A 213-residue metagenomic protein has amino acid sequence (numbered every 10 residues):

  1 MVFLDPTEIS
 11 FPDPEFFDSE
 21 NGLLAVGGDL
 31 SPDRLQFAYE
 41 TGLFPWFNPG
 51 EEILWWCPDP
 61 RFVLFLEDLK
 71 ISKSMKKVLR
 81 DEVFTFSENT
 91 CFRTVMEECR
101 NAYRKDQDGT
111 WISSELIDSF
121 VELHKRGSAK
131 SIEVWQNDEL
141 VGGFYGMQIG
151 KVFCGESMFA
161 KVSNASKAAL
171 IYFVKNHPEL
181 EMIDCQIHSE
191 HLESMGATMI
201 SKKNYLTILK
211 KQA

Functional and structural regions predicted by a protein language model:
M1-A213: N-acyltransferase acceptor-side catalytic subdomain
